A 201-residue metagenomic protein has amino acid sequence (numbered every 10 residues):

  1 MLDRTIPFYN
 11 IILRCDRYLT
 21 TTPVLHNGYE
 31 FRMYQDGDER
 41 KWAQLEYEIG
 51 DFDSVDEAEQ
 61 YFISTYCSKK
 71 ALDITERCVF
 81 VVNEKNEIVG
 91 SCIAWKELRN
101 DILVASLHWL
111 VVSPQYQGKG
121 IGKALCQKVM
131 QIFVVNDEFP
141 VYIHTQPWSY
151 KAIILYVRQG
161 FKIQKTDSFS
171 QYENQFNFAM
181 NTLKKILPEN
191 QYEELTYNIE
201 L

Functional and structural regions predicted by a protein language model:
M1-N27: Acyl-donor-binding surface of acyltransferase catalytic domains
E30-W42: A short beta-loop-alpha structural element at the N-terminal edge of CoA-dependent acyl/N-acetyltransferase catalytic
Y34, L110-V112, T145: Hydrophobic adenine-recognition pocket in adenosine-nucleotide-binding enzymes
Y47-V112: A conserved beta-strand-loop-helix scaffold within acyl/acetyltransferase catalytic domains
W109-V112, G118-V135, I154-R158: Conserved acetyl-CoA-binding loop-helix of GNAT-fold acetyltransferases
F133-T145: Conserved GNAT acetyl-CoA-binding A-motif
I143-I153, F169-M180: Conserved beta-strand-loop-alpha-helix junction that forms the acyl-donor binding cleft
V157-T166: Conserved acetyl-CoA-binding loop of GNAT-fold acetyltransferases
